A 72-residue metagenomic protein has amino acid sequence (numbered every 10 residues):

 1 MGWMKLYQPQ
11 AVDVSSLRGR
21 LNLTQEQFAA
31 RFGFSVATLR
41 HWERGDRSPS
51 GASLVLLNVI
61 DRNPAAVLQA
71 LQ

Functional and structural regions predicted by a protein language model:
M1-A11, A66-Q72: N-terminal flexible/basic segments that precede or flank functional cores
Q10-D13, A52: N-terminal positioning helix adjacent to the helix-turn-helix/winged-helix DNA-binding module
V14, G33, T38: Short glycine/proline-centered loop/turn elements that form peptide/ligand docking sites
V14-Q27: Short basic helix-loop element that most often maps to the first helix and adjoining turn of HTH DNA-binding modules
G19, G33, R44: Residue-level detection of the helix-turn-helix DNA-binding "recognition helix"
F28-A29, L39-W42: Conserved hydrophobic/aromatic packing and binding residues within compact polymer-binding modules
A52-L71: DNA major-groove recognition helix of helix-turn-helix/homeodomain DNA-binding modules
